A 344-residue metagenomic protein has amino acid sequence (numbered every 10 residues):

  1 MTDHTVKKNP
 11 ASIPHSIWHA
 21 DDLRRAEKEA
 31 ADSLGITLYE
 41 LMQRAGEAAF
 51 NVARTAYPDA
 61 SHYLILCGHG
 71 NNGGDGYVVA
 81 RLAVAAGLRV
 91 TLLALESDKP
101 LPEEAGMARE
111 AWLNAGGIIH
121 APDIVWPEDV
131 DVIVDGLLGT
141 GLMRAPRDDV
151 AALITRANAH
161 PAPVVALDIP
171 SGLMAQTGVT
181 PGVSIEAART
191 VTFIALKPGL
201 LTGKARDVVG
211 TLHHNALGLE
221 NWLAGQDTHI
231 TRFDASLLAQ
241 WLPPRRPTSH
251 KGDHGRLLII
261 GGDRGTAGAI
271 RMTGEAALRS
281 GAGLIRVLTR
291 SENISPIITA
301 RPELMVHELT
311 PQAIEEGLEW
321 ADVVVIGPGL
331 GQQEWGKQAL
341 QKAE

Functional and structural regions predicted by a protein language model:
T2-L95, P102, R189, L200-E344: Small-residue (G/A/S/T)-rich helix-start motifs and N-terminal tracts that mark the onset
F50-L137, A145-L167, Q338-A339: Nucleotide and nucleotide-moiety/phosphate-recognizing core
D98, P127, G172, E292-N293: Positions that flank functional sites
A111-N114, G141-P146, E303-M305, P328-Q332: Short, flexible loop segments at the rims of nucleotide/cofactor-binding pockets, characterized by
N114-A121, R147, G172-A175, L238-P243 (+1 more regions): Short gly/ser/thr-rich secondary-structure transition/capping motifs
V125-W126, V183-S184, G317, A343: Structural alpha-helical scaffold elements that stabilize or flank donor/cofactor-binding regions in carbohydrate
D131-V132, L137-T228: Internal gly/pro-rich beta-alpha loop/helix module that stabilizes soluble enzyme cofactors or their anionic handles
